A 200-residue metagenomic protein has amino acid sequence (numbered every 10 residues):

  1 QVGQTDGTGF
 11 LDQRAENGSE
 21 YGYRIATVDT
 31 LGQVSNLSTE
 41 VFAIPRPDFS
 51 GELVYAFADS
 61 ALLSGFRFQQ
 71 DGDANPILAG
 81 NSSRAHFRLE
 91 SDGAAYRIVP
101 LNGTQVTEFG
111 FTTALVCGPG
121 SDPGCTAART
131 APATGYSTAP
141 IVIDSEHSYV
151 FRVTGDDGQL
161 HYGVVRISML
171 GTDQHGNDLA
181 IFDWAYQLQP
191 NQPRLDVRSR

Functional and structural regions predicted by a protein language model:
Q1-V2: Extracellular low-complexity, O-glycosylation-prone stalks/linkers
D6-Q13: Short S/T/G- and acidic-enriched coil/turn segments that sit immediately N-terminal to beta-strands in beta-sandwich
R14-E20: Surface-exposed, short loops/turns at beta-strand junctions within beta-sandwich domains
N17, V28-V54: Extracellular fibronectin type III
V34, Q159-V164: Short, mixed charged/polar active-site loops that provide acid/base catalysis or chelate metal/phosphate cofactors
R46-G158, G171-G176, W184-R200: A domain-level signal for the mature, folded cores of soluble proteins
